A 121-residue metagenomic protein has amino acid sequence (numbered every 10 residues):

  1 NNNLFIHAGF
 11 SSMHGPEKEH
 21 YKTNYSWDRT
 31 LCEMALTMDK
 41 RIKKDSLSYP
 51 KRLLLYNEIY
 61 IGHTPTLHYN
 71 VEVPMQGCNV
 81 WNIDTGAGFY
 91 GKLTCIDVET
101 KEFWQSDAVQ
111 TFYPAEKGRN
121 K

Functional and structural regions predicted by a protein language model:
N1-W81, G86-G91, V98, E102-V109 (+1 more regions): Acidic, His/Gly-enriched loop-helix segments that form or flank divalent-metal centers in metallo-dependent hydrolases
Y113-K121: Nucleic-acid-processing active sites and adjacent nucleic-acid-binding tracks, predominantly divalent metal-dependent
